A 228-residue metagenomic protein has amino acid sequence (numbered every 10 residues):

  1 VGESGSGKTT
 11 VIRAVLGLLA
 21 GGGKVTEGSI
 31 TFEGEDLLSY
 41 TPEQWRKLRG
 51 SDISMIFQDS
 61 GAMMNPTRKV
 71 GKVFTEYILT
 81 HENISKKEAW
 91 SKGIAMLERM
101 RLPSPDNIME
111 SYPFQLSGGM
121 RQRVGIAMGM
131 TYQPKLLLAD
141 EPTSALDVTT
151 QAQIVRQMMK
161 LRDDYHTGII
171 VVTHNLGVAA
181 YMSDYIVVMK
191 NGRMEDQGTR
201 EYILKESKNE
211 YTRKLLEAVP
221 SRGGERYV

Functional and structural regions predicted by a protein language model:
K24-D36: Conserved ABC transporter NBD signature motif
D36, E88-N107, L216-E217: Conserved ABC ATPase "signature" region
T131-K135: A short, proline-enriched helix->beta-strand linker immediately N-terminal to the Walker B motif in ABC-type P-loop
A152-Y165: Helical segment within the ABC ATPase nucleotide-binding domain
A179-Y181: A short, surface-exposed alpha-helical micro-motif characterized by mixed small hydrophobic and charged/polar residues
Q197-G198, E206: ABC ATPase "signature
